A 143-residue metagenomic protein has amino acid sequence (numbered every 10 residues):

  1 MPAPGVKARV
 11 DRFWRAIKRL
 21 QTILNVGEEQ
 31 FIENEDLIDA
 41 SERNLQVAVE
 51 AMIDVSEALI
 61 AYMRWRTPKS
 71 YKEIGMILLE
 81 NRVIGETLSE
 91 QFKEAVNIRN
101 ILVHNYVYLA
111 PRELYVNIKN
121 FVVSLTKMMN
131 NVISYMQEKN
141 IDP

Functional and structural regions predicted by a protein language model:
M1-P143: Solvent-exposed interaction patches of small proteins and small membrane subunits
